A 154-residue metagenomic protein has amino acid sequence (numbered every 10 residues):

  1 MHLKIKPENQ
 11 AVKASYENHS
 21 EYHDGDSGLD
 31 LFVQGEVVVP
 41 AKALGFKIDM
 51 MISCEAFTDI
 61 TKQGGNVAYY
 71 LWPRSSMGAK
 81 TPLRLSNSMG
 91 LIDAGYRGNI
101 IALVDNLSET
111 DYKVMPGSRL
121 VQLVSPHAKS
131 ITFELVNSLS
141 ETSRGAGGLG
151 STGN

Functional and structural regions predicted by a protein language model:
M1-N154: DUTPase catalytic domain/fold
